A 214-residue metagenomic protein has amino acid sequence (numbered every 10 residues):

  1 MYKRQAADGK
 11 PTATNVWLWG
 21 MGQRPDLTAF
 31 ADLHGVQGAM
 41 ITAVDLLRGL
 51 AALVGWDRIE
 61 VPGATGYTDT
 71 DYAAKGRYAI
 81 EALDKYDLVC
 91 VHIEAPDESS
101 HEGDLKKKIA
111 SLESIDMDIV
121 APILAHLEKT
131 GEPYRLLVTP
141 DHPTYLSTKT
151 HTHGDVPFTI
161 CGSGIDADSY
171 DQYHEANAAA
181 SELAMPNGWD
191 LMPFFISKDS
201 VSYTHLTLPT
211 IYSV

Functional and structural regions predicted by a protein language model:
M1-Y2, T204-T210: Conserved small/polar residues in nucleotide/adenosyl-binding loops
K3-A31: Loop-centered beta-sheet repeat module
R4-N15, V61, V89-C90, K129-R135: Flexible, glycine/charged-enriched surface loops at secondary-structure junctions
Q23-I109: Anion-binding catalytic surfaces of enzymes that hydrolyze or transfer phosphate/sulfate esters
P62-G63, H92-A95, D104, D116 (+4 more regions): Active-site proximal loops enriched in glycine and acidic residues that flank catalytic Cys/His/Asp and coordinate
S111-G154: Metal-dependent active-site segment of extracytoplasmic phospho-/sulfohydrolases and closely related
T139-I196: Internal helix-turn-beta structural module
